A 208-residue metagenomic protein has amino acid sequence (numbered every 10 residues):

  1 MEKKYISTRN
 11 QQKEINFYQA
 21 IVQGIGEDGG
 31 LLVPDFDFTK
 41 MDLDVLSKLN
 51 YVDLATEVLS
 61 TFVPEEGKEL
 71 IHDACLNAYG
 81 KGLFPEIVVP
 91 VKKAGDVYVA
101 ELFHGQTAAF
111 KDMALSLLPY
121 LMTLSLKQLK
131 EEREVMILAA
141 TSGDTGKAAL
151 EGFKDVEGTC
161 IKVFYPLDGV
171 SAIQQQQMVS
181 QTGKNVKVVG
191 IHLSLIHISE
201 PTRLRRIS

Functional and structural regions predicted by a protein language model:
M1-D28: Charged, compositionally biased N-terminal leader segments and the immediate start of the first structured element
I25-G26, F38, L167-D168, H192-L195: Glycine-rich beta-alpha junction loops
D28, A94-D96, E132-V135, V156-I161 (+1 more regions): Short coil/turn connectors at secondary-structure junctions
L31-A108: N-terminal entrance/gating region of PLP-dependent enzymes' catalytic architecture
Y98-K154: Well-ordered mid-protein domain cores that form the structural environment of catalytic cofactors
A140-S142, F164-P166, L193: Cofactor-binding loop segments of dinucleotide-utilizing enzymes, especially the Rossmann-like FAD- and NAD(P)+-binding
K147-G190: Active-site-proximal loop->helix
I196-S208: Single conserved hydrophobic/aromatic residue that forms the stacking wall/gate of nucleotide- or nucleobase-binding
